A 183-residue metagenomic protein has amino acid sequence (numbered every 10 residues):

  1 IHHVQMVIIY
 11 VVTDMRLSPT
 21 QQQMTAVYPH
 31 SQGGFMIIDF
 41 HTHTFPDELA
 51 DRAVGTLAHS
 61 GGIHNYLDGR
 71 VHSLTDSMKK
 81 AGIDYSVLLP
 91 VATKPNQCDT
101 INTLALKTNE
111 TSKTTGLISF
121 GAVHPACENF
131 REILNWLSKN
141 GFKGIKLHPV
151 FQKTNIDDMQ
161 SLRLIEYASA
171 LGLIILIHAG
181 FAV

Functional and structural regions predicted by a protein language model:
I8, T20-Q21: Short linear segments in intrinsically disordered or otherwise low-structure-confidence regions
T13-D14, W136: Low-complexity, intrinsically disordered terminal/linker segments enriched in small/polar and basic residues
M15-L17, Y28, I83, G141: Intrinsic disorder/low-complexity segments
Q21, A26-F35: Short, Lys/Arg-enriched N-terminal segments with co-localized hydrophobic residues within the first ~10-30 amino acids
Q32-P90, P95-N96: An N-terminally biased module of ancient metal coordination in phosphate/nucleic-acid-related enzymes
D84-Y85, T93-V183: Active-site gating/metal-coordination segments in enzymes
